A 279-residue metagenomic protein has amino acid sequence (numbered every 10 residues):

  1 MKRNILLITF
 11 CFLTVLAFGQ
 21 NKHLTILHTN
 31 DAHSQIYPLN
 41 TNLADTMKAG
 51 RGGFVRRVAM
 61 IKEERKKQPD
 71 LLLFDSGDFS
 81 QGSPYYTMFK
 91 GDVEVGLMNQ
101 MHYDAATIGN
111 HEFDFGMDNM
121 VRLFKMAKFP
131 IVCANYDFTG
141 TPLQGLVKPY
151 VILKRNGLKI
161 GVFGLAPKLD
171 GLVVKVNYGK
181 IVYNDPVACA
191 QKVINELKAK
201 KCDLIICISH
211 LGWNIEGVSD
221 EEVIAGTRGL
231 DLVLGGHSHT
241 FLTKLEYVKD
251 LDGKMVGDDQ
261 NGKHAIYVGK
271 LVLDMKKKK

Functional and structural regions predicted by a protein language model:
M1-H23: Bacterial Sec-dependent N-terminal signal peptides
G19-K279: Acidic, metal/ion-coordinating pockets
